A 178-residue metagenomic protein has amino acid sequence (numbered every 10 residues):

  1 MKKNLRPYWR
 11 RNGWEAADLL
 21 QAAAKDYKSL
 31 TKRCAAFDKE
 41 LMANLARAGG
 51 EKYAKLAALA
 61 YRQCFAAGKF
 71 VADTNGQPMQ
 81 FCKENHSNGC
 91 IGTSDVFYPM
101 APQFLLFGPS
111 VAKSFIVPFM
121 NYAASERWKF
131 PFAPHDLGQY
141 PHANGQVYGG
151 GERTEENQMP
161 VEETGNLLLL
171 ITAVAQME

Functional and structural regions predicted by a protein language model:
M1-G92, P109-K113, N121, S125: Acidic/polar, glycine-enriched structural segments that form the non-catalytic walls/loops of the carbohydrate-binding
R6, R10-T31, G89-E178: Aromatic-rich carbohydrate-recognition surfaces in CAZymes
